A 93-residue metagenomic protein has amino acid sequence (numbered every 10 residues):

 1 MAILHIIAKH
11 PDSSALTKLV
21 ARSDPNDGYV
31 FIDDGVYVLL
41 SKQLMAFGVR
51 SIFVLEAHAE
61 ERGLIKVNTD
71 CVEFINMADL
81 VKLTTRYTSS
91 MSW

Functional and structural regions predicted by a protein language model:
I3-A15: Short, glycine-rich nucleotide/cofactor-binding loops
S14, Y37-L40, E60-L64: Short, charged/polar "capping" segments at the starts of alpha-helices and the immediately preceding loops
K18-L19: Short acidic/Ser/Thr-enriched loop-to-helix initiation segments
D24: Short conserved AdoMet
G28-D34, R50-H58: Short internal beta-strands
V36-G48: N-terminal beta-loop-helix "entrance" segment that forms/cooperates in small-molecule cofactor or anionic ligand
R62-W93: C-terminal structural segments of small proteins and small subunits
